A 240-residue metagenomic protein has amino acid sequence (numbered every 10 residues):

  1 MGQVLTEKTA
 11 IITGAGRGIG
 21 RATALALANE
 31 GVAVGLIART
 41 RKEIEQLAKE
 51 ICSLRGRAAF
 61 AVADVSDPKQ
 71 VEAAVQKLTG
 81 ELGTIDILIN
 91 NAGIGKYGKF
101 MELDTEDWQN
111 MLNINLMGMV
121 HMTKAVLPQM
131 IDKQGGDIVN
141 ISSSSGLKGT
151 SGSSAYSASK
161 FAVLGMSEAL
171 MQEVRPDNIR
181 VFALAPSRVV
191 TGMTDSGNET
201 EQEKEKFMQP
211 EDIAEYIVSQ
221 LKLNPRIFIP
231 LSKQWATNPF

Functional and structural regions predicted by a protein language model:
G16-G18: Conserved glycine-rich cofactor-binding loop
E30-Q46: Conserved glycine-rich Rossmann-like NAD(P)H-binding loop of the short-chain dehydrogenase/reductase
R41-K42, V62-A73, T105: The beta1-alpha1 cofactor-binding region of Rossmann-like NAD(H)/NADP(H)-dependent oxidoreductases
K99-F100, D107-Q109: Substrate-binding pocket helix/loop in short-chain dehydrogenase/reductase
T123, S159: Active-site helix of classical SDR
S143: Residue(s) in the substrate-gating loop at a strand-loop-helix junction that position the organic substrate next
P176-D177, A183-L184, T191, E199-F240: C-terminal helical subdomain
